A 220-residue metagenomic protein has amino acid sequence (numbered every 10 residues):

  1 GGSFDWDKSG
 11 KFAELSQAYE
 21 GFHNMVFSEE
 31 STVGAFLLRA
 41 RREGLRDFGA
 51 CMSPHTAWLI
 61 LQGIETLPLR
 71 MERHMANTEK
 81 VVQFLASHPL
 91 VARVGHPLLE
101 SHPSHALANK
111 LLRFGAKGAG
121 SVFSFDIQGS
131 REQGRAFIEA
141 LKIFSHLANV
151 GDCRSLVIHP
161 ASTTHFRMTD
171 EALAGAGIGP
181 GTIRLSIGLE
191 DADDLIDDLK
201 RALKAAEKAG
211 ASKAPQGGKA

Functional and structural regions predicted by a protein language model:
G1-G120, D126-R154: Active-site C-terminal subdomain of aminotransferase-like
R70, E139-A140, S155-A220: PLP-dependent enzyme catalytic core of the Aspartate aminotransferase-like
S121-D126, I183-I187: Short cationic amphipathic helices and targeting signals
